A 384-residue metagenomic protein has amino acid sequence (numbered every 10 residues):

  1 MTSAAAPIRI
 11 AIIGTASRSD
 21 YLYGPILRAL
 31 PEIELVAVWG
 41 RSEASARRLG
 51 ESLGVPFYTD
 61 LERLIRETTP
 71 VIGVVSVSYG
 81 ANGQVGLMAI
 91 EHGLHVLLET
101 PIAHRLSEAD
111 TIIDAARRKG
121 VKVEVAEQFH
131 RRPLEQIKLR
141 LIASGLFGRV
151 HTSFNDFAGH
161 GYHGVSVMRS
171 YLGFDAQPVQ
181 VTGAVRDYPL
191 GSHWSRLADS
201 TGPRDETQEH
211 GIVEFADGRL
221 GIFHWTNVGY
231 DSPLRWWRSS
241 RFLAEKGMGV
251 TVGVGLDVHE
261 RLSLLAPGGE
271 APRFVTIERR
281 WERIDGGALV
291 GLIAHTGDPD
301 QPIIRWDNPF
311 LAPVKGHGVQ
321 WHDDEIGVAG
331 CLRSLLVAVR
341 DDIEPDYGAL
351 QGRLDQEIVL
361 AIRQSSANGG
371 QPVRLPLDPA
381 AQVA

Functional and structural regions predicted by a protein language model:
M1-L53: N-terminal Rossmann-like dinucleotide-binding module
I33-A37, V71-G73, H151-T152: Short active-site oxyanion
S42, L53-A115: Beta-loop-alpha module in the N-terminal Rossmann-like domain of NAD(P)-dependent dehydrogenases, especially those
G80, A103-V167: A contiguous active-site-proximal alpha/beta segment in oxidoreductase catalytic domains
G93, G120, G218, D342 (+1 more regions): Glycine-centered short loops/turns at secondary-structure junctions
V121, G148, Q364-A384: C-terminal capping/lid region of NAD(P)-dependent oxidoreductase domains
V150-L243, V254-V258, L350: Rossmann-like dinucleotide-binding domain that binds NAD(P)(H)
F215, S240-R241, K246-D346, Q382-A384: C-terminal glycine/acidic-rich active-site capping loop/insertion
